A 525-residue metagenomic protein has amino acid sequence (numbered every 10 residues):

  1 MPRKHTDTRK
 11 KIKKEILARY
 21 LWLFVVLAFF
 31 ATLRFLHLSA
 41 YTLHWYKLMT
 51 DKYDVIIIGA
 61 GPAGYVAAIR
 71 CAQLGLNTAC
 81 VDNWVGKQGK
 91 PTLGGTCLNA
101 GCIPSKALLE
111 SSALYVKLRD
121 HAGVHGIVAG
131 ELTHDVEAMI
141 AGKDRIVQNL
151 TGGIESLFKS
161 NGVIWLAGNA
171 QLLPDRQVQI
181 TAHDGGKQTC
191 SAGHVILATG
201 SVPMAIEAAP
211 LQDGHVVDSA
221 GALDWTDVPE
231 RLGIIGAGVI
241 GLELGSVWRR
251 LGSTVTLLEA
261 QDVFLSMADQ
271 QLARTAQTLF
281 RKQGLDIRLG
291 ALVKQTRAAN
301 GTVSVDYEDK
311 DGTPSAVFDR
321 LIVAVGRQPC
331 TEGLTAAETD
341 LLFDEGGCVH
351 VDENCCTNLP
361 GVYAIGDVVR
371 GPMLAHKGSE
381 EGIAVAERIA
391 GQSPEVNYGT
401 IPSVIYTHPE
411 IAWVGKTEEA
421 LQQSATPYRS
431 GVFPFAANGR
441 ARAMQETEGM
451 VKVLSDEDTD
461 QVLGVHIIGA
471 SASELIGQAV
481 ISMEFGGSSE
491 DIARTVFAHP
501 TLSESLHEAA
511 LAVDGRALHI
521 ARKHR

Functional and structural regions predicted by a protein language model:
P2-L43: Short, low-complexity, charge-dense intrinsically disordered segments
T50-A63, V228-G238: Beta1/beta-strand and adjacent pyrophosphate-binding region of the FAD-binding site in flavoprotein oxidoreductases
T50-Y53, I69-V228, T256, Q261-L265 (+5 more regions): Glycine-rich flavin
I56-I58, A170, C190-G200, I235 (+2 more regions): Short hydrophobic core segments
I56-P91, G95, I103, A107-L114 (+2 more regions): Flexible, glycine-rich terminal cap/loop adjacent to redox cofactors in electron-transfer oxidoreductases
C102, T199-T254, L258, A337-T339 (+2 more regions): Glycine-rich dinucleotide-binding loop and its adjacent helix/turn
I164-A167, Q171-G185, C190, L251-E353 (+3 more regions): A Rossmann-like FAD-binding core segment of flavoenzymes
Q212-V228, S315-A390, E474: FAD-site-proximal beta/loop scaffold in flavoenzymes
